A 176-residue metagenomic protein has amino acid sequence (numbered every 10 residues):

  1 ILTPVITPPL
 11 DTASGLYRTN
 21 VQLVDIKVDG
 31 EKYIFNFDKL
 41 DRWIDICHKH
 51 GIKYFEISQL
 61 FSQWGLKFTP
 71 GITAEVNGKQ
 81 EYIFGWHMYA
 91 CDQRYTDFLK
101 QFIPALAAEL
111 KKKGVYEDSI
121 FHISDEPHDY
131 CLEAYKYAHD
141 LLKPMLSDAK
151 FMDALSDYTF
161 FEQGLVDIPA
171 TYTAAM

Functional and structural regions predicted by a protein language model:
I1-A149, D153-G164: Aromatic-lined carbohydrate-binding surfaces of glycoside hydrolases
D167-M176: Catalytic-core region of carbohydrate-active enzymes that cleave or remodel glycosidic bonds
